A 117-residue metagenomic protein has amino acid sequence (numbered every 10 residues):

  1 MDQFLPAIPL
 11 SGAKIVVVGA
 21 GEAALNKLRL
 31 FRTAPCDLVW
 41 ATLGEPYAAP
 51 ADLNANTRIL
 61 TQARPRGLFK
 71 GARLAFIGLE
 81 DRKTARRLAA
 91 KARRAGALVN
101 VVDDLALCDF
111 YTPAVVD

Functional and structural regions predicted by a protein language model:
M1-D52, Q62: Hydrophobic, well-ordered beta-alpha structural blocks that scaffold small-molecule cofactor pockets
A7-L10, R32, G67-F69, A114-D117: Solvent-exposed alpha-helices and their adjacent loops that cap or buttress functional pockets in soluble metabolic
E22, L74, L79, L105-C108: Catalytic, metal-anchored helix/loop core of enzyme active sites in primary metabolism
L38, I59, L98-V99: Hydrophobic beta-strand scaffold residues
L43-E45, R64, D103-L107: Short, ordered loop/turn segments at secondary-structure junctions
L53-K70: Glycine-rich, highly charged phosphate/nucleotide-binding loops
G67-T84: Rossmann-like NAD(P)-binding element
K83-D117: Rossmann-fold NAD(P)-binding glycine/threonine-rich loop
